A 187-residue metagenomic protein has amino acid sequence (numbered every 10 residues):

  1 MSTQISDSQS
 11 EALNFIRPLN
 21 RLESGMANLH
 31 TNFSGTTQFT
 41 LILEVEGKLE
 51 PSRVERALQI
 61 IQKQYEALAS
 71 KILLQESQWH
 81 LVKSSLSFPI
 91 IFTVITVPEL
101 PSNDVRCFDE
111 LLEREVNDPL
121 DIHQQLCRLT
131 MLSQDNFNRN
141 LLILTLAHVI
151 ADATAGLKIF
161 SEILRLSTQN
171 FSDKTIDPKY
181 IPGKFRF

Functional and structural regions predicted by a protein language model:
M1-P51, R56, I60: N-terminal beta-alpha "docking/capping" segments at the starts of catalytic domains in thioester/acy l-group-handling
S2-A27, I150, T154-K158, E162-F187: Non-catalytic, low-complexity flexible loops and terminal extensions
P18, F33-T36, I42, L68 (+6 more regions): Generic signature of intrinsically disordered, low-complexity segments enriched in small/polar residues
N28-L29, L111-V116, F187: Charged, low-complexity, helix-prone segments enriched in Lys/Glu/Asp/Gln
F33-S34, L49, Q75-Q78, L166-T175: Generic structural signal for short, solvent-exposed loop/turn connectors between secondary structure elements
T36, I122-Q124, Y180: A generic structural signal for short, non-catalytic loop/turn and secondary-structure boundary residues
E55, Q59-Q169: Acyl-thioester-dependent condensation/acyltransferase catalytic cores
